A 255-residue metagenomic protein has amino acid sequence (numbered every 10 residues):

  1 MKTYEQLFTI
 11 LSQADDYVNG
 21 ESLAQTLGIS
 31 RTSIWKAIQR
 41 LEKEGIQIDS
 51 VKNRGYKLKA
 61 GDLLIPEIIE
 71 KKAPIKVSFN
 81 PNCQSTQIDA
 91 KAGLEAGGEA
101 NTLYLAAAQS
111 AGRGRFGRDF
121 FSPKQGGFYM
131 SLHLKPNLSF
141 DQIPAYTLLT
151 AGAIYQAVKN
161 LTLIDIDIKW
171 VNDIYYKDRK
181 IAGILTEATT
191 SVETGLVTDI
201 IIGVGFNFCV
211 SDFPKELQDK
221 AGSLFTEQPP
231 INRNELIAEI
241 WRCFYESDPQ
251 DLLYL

Functional and structural regions predicted by a protein language model:
M1-S30, K43, S139-Q142, L148-I166 (+1 more regions): Long, positively charged amphipathic alpha-helical accessory segments at protein N-termini or as interdomain linkers
K2-L149: N-terminal lobe of the biotin/lipoate ligase/transferase fold
K169: Alpha/beta catalytic cores of group-transfer enzymes, especially the acyltransferase/condensing modules of polyketide
